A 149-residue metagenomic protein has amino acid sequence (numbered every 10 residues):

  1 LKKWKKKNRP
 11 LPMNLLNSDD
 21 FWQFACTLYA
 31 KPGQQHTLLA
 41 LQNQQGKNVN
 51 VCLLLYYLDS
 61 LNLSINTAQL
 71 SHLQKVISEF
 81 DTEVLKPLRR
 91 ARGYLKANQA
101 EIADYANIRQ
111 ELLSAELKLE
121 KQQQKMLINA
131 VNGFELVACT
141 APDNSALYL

Functional and structural regions predicted by a protein language model:
L11-S18: Active-site-proximal helix-loop elements at catalytic-domain edges
F21-Q42: Short amphipathic alpha-helical segments and their helix-coil junctions
Q35-Q74: N-terminal interaction modules that seed assembly of large macromolecular complexes
T67-I108, S114-A115, Q122: Long, charge-dense
A97-L149: A charged, amphipathic interaction segment
